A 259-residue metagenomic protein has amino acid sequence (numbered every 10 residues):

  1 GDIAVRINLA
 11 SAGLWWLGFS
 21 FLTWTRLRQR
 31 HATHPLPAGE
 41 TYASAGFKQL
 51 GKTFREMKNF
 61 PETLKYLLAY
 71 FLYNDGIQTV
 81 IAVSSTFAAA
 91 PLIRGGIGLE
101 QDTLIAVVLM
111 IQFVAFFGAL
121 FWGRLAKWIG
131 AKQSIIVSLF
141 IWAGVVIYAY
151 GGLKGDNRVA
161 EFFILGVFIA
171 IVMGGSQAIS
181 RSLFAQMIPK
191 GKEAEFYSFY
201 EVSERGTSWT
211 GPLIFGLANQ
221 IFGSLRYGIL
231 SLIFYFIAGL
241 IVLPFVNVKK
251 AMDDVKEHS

Functional and structural regions predicted by a protein language model:
G1-L14, L217-F236: A membrane-interface helix-boundary motif in multi-pass transporters
W15-R26, L230-S259: Multi-pass alpha-helical transporter architecture, strongest for 12-TM Major Facilitator/SLC carriers used
R28-L67, R94: Juxtamembrane intracellular "pre-TM" segments in multi-pass secondary transporters
A82-T103: Short amphipathic helix-loop junctions that connect adjacent transmembrane helices in Major Facilitator Superfamily/SLC
Q101-D102, K190-Y200: Loop-to-transmembrane helix entry/capping segments in MFS-fold secondary transporters and related SLC/MFSD carriers
F117-A131, N219: Helix-to-loop junctions at the C-terminal end of transmembrane segments in multipass secondary transporters
F140-D156: C-terminal ends and interior cores of transmembrane alpha-helices in multi-pass membrane transporters/permeases
R158-G175: Hydrophobic core of transmembrane alpha-helices in multi-pass small-molecule transporters, especially MFS/SLC-type
